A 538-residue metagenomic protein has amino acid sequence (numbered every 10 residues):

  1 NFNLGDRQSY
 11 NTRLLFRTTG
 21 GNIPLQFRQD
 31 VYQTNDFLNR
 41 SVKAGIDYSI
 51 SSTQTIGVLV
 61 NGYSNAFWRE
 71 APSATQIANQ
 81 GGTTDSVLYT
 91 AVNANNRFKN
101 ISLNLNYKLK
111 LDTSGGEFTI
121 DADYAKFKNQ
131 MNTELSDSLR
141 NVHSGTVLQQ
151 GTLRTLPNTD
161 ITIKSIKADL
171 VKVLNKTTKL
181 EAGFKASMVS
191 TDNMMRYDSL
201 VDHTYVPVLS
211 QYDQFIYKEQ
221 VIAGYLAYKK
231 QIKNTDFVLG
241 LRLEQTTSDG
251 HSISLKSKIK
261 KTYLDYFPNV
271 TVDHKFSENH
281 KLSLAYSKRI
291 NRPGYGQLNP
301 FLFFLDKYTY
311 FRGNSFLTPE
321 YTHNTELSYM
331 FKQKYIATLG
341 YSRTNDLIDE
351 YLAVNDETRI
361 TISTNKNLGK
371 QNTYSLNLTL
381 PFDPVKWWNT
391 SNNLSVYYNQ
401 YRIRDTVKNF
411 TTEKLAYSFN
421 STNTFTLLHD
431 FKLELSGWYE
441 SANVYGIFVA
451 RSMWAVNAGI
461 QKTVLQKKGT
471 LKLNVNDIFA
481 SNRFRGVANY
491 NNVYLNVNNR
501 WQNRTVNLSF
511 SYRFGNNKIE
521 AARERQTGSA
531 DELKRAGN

Functional and structural regions predicted by a protein language model:
F2-Q8, G62-A66, L109, Y124-Q130 (+13 more regions): Transmembrane beta-strands of outer-membrane beta-barrel pores
Q8-R28, Q76-L88, T133-L153, V189-F215 (+4 more regions): Surface-exposed loop/turn segments flanking beta-strands in extracellular/periplasmic regions
R28-D30, I163-K167, P207-D213, T318 (+3 more regions): Outer membrane beta-barrel strand-and-loop segments of large Gram-negative receptors, especially TonB-dependent
T34-D36, N93-R97, L156-T162, Q214-Q220 (+7 more regions): Replace "Gram-negative outer membrane beta-barrel proteins" with "bacterial and organellar outer membrane beta-barrel
S41-F67, T90-H251, K275, N279 (+3 more regions): Face-selective signature of the C-terminal outer-membrane beta-barrel domain
D213-Q220, I290-T338, R343, S363-Y374 (+2 more regions): Outer-membrane beta-barrel signature, preferentially recognizing the C-terminal barrel domain of Gram-negative
T247-D249, E278-N324, L339-R359, I478-N492: Surface-exposed extracellular loop regions of Gram-negative outer-membrane beta-barrel proteins, predominantly
K414-N538: Conserved C-terminal beta-signal and adjacent last beta-strands/turns of outer-membrane beta-barrel proteins
